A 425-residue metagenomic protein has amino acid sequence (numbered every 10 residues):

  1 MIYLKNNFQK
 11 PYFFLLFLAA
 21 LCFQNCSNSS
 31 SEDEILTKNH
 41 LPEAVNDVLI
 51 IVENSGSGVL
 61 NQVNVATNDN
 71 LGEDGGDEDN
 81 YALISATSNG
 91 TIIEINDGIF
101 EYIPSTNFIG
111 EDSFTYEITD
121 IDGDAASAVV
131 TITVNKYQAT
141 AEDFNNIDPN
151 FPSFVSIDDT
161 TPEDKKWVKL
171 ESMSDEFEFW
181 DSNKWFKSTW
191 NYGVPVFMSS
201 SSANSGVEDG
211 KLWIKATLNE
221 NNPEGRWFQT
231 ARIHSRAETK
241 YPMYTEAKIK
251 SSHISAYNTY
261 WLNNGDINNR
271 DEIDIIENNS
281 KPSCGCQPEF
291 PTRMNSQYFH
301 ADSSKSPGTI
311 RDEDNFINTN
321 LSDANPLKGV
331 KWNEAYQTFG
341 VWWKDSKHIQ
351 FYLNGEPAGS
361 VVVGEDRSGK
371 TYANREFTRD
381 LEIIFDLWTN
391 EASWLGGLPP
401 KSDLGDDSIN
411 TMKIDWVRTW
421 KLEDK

Functional and structural regions predicted by a protein language model:
M1-F8: N-terminal secretory signal peptides that target proteins for export/translocation
F13-A20: Sec-dependent N-terminal signal peptides
C22-N25: C-terminal motif of bacterial Sec signal peptides marking the signal peptidase cleavage site
S30-D74, E117-A141: Extracellular interdomain linkers/hinges and stalk-like, low-complexity segments in secreted or single-pass
L36, A44-N46, I51-S55, I109 (+1 more regions): GH16 jelly-roll
L60-I103, I132: Surface-exposed or secretory-pathway low-complexity segments enriched in glycine-proline and Ser/Thr/acidic residues
